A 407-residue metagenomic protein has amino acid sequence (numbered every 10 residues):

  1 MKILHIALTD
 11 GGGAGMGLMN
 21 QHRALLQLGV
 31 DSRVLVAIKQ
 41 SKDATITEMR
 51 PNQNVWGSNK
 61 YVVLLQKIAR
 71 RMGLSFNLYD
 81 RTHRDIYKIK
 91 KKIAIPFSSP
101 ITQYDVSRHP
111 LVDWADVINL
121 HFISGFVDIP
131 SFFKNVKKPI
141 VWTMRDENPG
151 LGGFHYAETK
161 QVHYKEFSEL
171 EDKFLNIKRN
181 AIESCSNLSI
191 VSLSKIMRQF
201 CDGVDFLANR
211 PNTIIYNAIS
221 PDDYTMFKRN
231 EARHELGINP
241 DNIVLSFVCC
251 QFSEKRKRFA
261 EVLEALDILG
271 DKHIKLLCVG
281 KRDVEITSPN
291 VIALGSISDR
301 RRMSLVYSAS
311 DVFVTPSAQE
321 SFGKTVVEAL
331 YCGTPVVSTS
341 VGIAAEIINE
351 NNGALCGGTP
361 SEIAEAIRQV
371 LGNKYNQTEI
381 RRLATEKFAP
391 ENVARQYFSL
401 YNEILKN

Functional and structural regions predicted by a protein language model:
S107-R108, N135, N148, T159-V191 (+1 more regions): Membrane-proximal helix-turn-helix segments that form the acceptor-binding/catalytic region of lipid-linked
V191, N239-K257, L263: Conserved donor-binding/catalytic core segment of Leloir-type glycosyltransferases
G280-S304: Nucleotide-activated donor-binding/catalytic signature segment of Leloir-type glycosyltransferases, i.e., the conserved
L305-S310: Short alpha-helical donor nucleotide-sugar binding micro-motif in glycosyltransferases
A318: Aromatic "clamp/platform" in nucleotide-sugar-dependent glycosyltransferases that forms part of the donor/acceptor
P335-S338: Short hydrophobic beta-strand element within catalytic cores of glycosyltransferases and related nucleotide-activated
E350, A354-P360, Q369-K374: Conserved acidic donor-binding segment of nucleotide-sugar-dependent glycosyltransferases
K374-S399, E403: A short, well-ordered alpha-helix in the C-terminal region of glycosyltransferases
